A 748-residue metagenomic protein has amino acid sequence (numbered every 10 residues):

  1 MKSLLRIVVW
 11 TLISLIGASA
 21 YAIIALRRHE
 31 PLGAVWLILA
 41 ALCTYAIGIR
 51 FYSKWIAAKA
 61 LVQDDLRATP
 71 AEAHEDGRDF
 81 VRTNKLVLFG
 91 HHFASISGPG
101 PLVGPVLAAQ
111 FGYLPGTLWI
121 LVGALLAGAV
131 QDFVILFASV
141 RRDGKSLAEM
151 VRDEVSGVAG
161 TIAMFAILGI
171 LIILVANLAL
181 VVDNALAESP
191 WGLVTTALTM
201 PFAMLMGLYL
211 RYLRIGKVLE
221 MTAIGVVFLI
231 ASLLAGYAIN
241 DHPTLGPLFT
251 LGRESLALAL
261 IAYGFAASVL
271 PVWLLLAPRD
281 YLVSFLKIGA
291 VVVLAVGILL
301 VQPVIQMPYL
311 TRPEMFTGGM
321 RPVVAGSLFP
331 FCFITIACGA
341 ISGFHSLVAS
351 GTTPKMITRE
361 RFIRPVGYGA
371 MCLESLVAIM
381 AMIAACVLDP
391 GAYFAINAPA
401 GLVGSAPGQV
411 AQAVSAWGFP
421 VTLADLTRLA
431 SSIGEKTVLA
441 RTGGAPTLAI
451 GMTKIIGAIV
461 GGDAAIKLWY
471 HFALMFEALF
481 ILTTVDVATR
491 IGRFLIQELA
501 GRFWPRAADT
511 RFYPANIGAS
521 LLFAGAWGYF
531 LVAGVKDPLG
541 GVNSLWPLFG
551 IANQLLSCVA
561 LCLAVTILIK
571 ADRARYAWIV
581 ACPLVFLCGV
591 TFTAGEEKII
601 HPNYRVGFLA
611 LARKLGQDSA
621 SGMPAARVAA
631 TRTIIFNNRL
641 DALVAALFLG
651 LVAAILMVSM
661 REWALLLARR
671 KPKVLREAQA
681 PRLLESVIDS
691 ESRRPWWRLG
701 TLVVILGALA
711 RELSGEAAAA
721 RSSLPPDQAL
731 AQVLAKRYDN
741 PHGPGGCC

Functional and structural regions predicted by a protein language model:
M1-I16, I47-L102, S284, G326-S327 (+1 more regions): Membrane-interface "cap" regions at the ends of multi-pass membrane proteins
A18-P31, L102, L114, I172-E188 (+10 more regions): Transmembrane helix-loop junctions in multi-pass membrane proteins
A22-R28, G33, D79-R142, D153-G157 (+7 more regions): Membrane-interface helix-loop-helix modules in multi-pass membrane proteins
E30-R50, K54, A108-A138, A148 (+5 more regions): Extracellular loop-to-transmembrane helix junctions
C43-S53, I167, L171-L174, V227-S232 (+8 more regions): Selective recognition of specific alpha-helical transmembrane segments in multi-pass small-molecule
S53-V81, L107, L121, V130-A159 (+5 more regions): Flexible loop linkers connecting adjacent transmembrane helices in multi-pass alpha-helical membrane transporters
E154-I172, G367-L376, T442-G444, G462-A473 (+4 more regions): Loop-to-transmembrane helix boundary motifs in multi-pass membrane proteins
I298-F316, C372-G451, V487, V532-D537: Extracellular/periplasmic helix-exit of transmembrane alpha-helices
